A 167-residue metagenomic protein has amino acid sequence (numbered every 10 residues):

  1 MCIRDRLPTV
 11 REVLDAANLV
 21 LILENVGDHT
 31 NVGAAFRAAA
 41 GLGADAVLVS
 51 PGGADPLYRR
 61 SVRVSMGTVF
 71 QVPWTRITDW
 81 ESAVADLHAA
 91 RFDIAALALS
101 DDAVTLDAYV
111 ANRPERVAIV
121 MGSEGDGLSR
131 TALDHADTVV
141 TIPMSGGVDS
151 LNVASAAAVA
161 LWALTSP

Functional and structural regions predicted by a protein language model:
M1-I3, F36, E115: Short, intrinsically disordered low-complexity segments
C2, L21-I22, L48, I119 (+1 more regions): Conserved beta-strand segments that form the floor/walls of ligand-binding pockets within enzyme and binding domains
R4, A38-L42, P56-V69, R130-P167: Structured adenosyl-cofactor binding patch, chiefly the S-adenosyl-L-methionine
D5-D102: RNA substrate-binding interface of SAM-dependent RNA methyltransferases
G27, S61, R116, M121 (+1 more regions): N-terminal hydrophobic or amphipathic segments with adjacent small-residue motifs that include Sec signal peptides
A95-V148: Active-site/ligand-binding-proximal alpha/beta "capping" segment
